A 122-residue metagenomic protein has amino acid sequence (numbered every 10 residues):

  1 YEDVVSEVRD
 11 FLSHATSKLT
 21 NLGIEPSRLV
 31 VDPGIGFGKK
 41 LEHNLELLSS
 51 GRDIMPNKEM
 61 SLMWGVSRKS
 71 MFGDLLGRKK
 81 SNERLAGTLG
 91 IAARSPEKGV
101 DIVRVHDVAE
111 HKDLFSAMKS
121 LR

Functional and structural regions predicted by a protein language model:
Y1-L22, G38-R122: Active-site-adjacent loop and "lid" segments of alpha/beta metabolic enzymes
E25-R28: Short acidic capping loops at alpha-helix termini that bridge into adjacent secondary structure
I35: Active-site metal-binding loops of divalent metal-dependent hydrolases
